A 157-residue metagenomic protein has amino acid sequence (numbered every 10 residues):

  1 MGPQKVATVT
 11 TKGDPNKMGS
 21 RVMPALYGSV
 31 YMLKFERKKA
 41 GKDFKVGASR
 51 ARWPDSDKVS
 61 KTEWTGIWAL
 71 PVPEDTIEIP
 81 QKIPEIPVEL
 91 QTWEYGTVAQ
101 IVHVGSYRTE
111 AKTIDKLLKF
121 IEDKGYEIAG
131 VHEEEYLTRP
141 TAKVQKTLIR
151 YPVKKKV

Functional and structural regions predicted by a protein language model:
M1-V157: A solvent-exposed interaction/effector surface
